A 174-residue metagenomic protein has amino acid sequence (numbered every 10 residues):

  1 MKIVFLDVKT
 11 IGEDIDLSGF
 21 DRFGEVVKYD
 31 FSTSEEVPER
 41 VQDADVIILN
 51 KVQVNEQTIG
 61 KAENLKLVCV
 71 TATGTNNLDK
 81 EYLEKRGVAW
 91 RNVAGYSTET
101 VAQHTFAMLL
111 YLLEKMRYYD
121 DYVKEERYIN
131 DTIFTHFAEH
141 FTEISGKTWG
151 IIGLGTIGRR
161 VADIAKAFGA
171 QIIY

Functional and structural regions predicted by a protein language model:
M1-A44: N-terminal glycine-/charge-rich "phosphate-binding" loop or analogous flexible N-terminal tail
F5, W149-I151: Hydrophobic Val/Ile/Leu positions in short beta-strands of Rossmann-like dinucleotide-binding domains
N76-V88: Rossmann-fold NAD(P)-binding glycine/threonine-rich loop
V88, A94-T148, D163: Phosphate-binding beta-alpha-beta segment of Rossmann-like dinucleotide-binding domains, i.e., the NAD(P)
L154-G155: Glycine-rich Rossmann-fold phosphate-binding loop(s) that bind the pyrophosphate of adenine dinucleotide cofactors
G158-R159: N-terminal Rossmann-fold NAD(P) dinucleotide-binding loop
A167-Y174: NAD(P)-binding Rossmann-fold cofactor-contacting core
